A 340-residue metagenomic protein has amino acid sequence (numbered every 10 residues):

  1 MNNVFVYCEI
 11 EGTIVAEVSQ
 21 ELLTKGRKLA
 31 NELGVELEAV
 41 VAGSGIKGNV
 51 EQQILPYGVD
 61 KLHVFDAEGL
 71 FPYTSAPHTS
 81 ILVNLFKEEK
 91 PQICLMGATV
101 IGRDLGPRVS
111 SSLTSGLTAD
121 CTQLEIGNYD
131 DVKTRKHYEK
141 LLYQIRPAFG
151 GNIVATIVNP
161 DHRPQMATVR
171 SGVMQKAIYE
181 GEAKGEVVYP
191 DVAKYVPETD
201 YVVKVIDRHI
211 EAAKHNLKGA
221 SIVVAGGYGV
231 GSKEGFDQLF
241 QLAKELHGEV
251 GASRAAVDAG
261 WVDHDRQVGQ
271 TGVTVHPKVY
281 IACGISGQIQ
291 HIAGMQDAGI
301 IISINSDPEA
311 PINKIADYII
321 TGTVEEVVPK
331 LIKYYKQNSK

Functional and structural regions predicted by a protein language model:
M1-K340: N-terminal glycine-rich FAD/FM-binding segment characteristic of electron-transfer flavoproteins
